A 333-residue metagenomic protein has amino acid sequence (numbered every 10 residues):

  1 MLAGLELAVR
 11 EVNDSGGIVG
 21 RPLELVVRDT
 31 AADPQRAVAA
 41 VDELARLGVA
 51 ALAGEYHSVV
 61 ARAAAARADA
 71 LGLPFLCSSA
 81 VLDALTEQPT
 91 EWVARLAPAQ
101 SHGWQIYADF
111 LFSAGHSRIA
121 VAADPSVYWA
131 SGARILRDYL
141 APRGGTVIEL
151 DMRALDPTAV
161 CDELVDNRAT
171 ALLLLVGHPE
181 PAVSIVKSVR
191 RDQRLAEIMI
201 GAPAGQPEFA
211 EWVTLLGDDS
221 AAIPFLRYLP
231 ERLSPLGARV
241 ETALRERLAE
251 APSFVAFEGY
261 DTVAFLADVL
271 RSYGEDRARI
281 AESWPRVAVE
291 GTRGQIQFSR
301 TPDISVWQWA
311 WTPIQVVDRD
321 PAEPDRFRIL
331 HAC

Functional and structural regions predicted by a protein language model:
M1-C333: Extracytosolic ligand-binding ectodomains
